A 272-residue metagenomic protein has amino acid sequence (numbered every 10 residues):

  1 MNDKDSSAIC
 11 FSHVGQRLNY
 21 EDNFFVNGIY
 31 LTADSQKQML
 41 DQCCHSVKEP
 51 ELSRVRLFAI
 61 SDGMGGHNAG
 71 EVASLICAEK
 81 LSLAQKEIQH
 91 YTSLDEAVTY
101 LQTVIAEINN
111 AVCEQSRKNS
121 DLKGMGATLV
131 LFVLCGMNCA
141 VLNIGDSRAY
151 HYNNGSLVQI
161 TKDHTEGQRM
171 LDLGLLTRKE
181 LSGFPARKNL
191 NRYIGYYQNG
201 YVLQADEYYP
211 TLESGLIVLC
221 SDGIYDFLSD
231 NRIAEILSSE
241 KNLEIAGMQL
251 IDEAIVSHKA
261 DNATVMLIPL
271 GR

Functional and structural regions predicted by a protein language model:
M1-R272: PP2C/PPM-type serine/threonine phosphatase catalytic domain
